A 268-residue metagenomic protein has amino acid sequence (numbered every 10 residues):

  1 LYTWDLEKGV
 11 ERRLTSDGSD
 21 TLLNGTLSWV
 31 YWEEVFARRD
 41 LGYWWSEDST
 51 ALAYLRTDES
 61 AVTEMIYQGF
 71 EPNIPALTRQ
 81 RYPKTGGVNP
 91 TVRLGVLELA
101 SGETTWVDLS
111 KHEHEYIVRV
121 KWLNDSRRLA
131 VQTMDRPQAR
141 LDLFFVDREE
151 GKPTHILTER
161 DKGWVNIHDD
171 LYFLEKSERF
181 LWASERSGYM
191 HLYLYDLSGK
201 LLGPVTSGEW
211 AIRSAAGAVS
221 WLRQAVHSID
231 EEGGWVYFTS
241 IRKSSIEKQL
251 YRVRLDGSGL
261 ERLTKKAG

Functional and structural regions predicted by a protein language model:
L1-G268: Beta-propeller folds
